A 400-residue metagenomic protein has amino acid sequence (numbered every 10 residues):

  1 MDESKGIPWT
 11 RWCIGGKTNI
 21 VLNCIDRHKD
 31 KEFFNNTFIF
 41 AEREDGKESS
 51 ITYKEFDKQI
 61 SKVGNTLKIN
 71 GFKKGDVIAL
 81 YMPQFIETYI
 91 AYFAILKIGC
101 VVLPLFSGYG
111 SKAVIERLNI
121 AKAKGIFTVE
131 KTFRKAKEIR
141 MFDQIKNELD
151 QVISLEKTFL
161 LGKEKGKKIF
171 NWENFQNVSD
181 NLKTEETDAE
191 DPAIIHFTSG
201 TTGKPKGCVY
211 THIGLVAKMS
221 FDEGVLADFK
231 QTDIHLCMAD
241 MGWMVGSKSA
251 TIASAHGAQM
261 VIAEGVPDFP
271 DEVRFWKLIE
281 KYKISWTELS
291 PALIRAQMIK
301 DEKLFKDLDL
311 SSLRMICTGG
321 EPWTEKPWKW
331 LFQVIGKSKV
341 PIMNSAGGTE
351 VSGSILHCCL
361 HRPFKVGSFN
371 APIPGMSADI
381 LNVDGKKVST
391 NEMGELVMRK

Functional and structural regions predicted by a protein language model:
M1-I51, E55-K58, K62-N65, Q144-S154 (+1 more regions): N-lobe entry segment of adenylate-forming
L22, N35, I39-F93, G110-I115 (+2 more regions): Conserved AMP-binding/adenylate-forming core of the ANL superfamily
N35-T37, L160, G166-F197, K204 (+2 more regions): Conserved pre-ATP/AMP-binding loop-to-beta segment of ANL
S49-K54, A193-M219: Conserved AMP-binding A3 loop
K97-E173: Structural core segment of the AMP-binding/adenylate-forming
V216-I234, M244-S285, K300, S377: Conserved AMP-binding/adenylation subdomain of ANL enzymes
A255-A258, S285-L289, M298-V366, S377: Gly/Ser/Thr-rich phosphate-binding loop
D379-K400: Conserved beta-loop-beta connector loops within the AMP-binding
